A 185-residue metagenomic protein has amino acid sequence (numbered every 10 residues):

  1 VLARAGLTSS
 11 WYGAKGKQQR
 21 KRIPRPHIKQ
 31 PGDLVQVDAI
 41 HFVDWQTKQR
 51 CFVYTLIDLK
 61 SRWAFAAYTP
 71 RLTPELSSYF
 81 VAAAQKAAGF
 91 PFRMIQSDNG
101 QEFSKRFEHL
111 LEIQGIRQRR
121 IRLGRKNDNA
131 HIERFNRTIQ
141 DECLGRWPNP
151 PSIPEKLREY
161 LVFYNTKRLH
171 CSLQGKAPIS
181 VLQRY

Functional and structural regions predicted by a protein language model:
V1-L34, R125-K126, A177-Q183: Basic, flexible linker segments flanking DNA-binding modules in nucleic acid-interacting mobile-element proteins
A3, L7, E112, L169: Residue-level detection of the helix-turn-helix DNA-binding "recognition helix"
R22, K105, Q114-I116, R137-Y185: C-terminal domain-tail junction helix/linker
D33, V37-F65, L76: An active-site-proximal beta-strand-loop segment
R62-A67, Q118-I121: Short small-residue beta-strand/loop micro-motif enriched in glycine and branched aliphatics
A66-F90, M94: Active-site beta-loop-alpha junctions of metal-dependent nucleic acid enzymes, especially the RNase H-like/DDE
L72, F90-F103, G124-K126, Q174-I179: Acidic/histidine-rich, metal-coordinating catalytic segments
M94-N99, I113-H131, W147-P150: RNase H-like polynucleotidyl transferase catalytic core
